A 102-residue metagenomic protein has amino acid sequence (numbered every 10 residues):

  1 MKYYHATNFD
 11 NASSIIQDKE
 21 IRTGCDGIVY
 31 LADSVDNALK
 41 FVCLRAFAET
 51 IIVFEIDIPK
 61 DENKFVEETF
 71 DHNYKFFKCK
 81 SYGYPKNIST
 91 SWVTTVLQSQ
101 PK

Functional and structural regions predicted by a protein language model:
M1-D26, C43-L44: ADP-ribose/NAD+-binding catalytic cleft of ART/PARP-like enzymes
R22-V29, V35-K102: Conserved NAD+-utilizing ADP-ribose enzyme module
